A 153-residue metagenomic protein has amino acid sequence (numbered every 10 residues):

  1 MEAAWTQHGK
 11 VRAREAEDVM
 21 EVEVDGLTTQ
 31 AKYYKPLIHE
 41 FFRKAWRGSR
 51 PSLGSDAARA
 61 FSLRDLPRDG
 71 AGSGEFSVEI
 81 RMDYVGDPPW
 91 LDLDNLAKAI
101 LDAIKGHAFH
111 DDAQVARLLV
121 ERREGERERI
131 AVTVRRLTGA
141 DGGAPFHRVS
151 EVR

Functional and structural regions predicted by a protein language model:
M1-R153: Acidic, proline/glycine-enriched N-terminal capping motif
